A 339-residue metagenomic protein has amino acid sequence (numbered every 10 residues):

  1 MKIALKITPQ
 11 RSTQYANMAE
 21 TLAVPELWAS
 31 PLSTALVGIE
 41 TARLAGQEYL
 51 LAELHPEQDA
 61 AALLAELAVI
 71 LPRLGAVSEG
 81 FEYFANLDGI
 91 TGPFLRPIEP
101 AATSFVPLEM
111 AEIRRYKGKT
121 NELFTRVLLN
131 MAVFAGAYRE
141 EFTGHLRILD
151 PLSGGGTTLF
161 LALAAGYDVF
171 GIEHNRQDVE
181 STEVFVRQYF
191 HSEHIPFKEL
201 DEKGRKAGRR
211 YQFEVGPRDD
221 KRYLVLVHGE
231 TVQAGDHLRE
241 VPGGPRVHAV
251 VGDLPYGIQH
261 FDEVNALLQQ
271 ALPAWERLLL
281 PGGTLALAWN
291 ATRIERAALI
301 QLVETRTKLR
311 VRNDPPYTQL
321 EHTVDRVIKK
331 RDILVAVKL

Functional and structural regions predicted by a protein language model:
K2-E26, L54, I70-R73, D88-L149 (+1 more regions): Class I S-adenosyl-L-methionine-dependent methyltransferase catalytic core
T21-P97: N-terminal accessory interaction module
